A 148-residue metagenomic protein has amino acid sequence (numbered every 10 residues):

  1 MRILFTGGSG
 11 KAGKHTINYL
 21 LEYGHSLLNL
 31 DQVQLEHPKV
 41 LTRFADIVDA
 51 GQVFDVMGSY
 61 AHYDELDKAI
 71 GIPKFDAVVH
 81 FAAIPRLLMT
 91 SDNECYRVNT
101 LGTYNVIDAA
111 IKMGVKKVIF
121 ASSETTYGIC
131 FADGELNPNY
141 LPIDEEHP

Functional and structural regions predicted by a protein language model:
I3-Y23: N-terminal Rossmann NAD(P)H-binding glycine-rich loop of SDR-like oxidoreductase domains
T6, L30, V78-A82, V118-E124: SDR active-site strand-loop-helix element
H25-E36: Conserved glycine-rich Rossmann-like NAD(P)H-binding loop of the short-chain dehydrogenase/reductase
H37-A50: Rossmann-fold cofactor-recognition segment
I47-V98, I129: NAD(P)H-binding glycine-rich loop region in Rossmannoid oxidoreductase-like domains and their noncatalytic homologs
G51, T100-D108: Conserved active-site region of classical short-chain dehydrogenase/reductase
N105-P148: Conserved Rossmann-fold NAD(P)-dependent oxidoreductase catalytic core, especially the SDR/UDP-sugar
